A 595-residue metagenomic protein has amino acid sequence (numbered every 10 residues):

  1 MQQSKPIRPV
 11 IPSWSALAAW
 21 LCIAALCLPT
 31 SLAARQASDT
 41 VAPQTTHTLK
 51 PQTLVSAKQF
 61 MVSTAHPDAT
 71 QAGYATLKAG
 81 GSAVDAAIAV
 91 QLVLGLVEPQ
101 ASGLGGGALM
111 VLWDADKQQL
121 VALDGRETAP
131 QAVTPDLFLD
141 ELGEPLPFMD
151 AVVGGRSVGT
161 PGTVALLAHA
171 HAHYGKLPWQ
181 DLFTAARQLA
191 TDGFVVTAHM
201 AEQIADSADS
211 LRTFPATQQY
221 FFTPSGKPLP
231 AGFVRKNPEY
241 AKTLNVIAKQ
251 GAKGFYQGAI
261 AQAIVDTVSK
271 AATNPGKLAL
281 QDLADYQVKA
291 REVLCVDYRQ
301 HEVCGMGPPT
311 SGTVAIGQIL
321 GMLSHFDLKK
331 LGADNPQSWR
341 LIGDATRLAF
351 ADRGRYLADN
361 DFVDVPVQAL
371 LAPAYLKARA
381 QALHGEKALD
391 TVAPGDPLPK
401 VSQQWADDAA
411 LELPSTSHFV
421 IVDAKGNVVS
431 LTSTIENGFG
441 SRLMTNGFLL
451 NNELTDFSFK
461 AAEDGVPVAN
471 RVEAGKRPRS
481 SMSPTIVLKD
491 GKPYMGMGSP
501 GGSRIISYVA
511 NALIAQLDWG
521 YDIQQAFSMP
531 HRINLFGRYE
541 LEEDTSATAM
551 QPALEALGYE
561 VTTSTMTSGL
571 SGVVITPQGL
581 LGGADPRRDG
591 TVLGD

Functional and structural regions predicted by a protein language model:
M1-S13: N-terminal secretory signal peptides that target proteins for export/translocation
A16-P29: Bacterial N-terminal signal peptides
R35-Q71, A75, A83-G251, F255-Q257 (+5 more regions): Noncatalytic scaffold domains of N-terminal-nucleophile
L96-G103, G107-A122, N274-A279, N427-G491 (+3 more regions): Active-site rim segments in enzyme catalytic domains, especially the processed small/beta chain of N-terminal
A290, L413-T416, S480-M482: Short, small/polar residue-rich loop motifs at catalytic or cofactor-binding pockets
H325-T434, D585: Internal maturation/activation junctions in enzymes
G475-R477, V509, D518-T565: Extended C-terminal subregions enriched in glycine
